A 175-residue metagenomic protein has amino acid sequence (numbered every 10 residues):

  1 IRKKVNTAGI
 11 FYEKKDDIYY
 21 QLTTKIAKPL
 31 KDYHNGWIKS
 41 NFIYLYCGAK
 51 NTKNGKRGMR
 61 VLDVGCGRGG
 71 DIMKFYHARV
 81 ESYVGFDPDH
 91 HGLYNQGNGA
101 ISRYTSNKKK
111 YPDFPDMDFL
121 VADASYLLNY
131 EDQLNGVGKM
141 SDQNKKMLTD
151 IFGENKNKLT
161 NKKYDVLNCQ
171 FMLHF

Functional and structural regions predicted by a protein language model:
I1-F11: Intrinsically disordered, low-complexity regulatory tails
G9-K53: Class I SAM-dependent methyltransferase Rossmann-like catalytic core, especially the SAM/SAH-binding loop
G58, K163-Y164: Local beta-strand N-terminus motif with an aromatic residue
G58-G67, V84: Conserved class I S-adenosyl-L-methionine
G69-M73: Glycine-rich SAM-binding Motif I of class I
Y76-G136: Class I SAM-dependent methyltransferase SAM/SAH-binding core
Y126-G138, Q143-N161: Short conserved loop adjoining the S-adenosyl-L-methionine
E154, Y164-F175: A short SAM/SAH-binding and catalytic strip from SAM-dependent methyltransferases
